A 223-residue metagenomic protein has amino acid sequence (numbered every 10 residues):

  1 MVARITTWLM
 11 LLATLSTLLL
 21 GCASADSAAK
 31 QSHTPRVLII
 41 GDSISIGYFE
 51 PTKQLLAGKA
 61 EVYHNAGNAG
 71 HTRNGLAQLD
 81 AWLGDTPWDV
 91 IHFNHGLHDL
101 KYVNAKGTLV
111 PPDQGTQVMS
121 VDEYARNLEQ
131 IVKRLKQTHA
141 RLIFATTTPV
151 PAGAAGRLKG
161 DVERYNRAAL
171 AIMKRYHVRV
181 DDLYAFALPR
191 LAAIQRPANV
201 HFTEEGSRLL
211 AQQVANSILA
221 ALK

Functional and structural regions predicted by a protein language model:
M1-R4: N-terminal secretory signal peptides that target proteins for export/translocation
W8-L20: Bacterial N-terminal signal peptides
A13-T14, L38, I194-R196: A generic, residue-level signal for flexible/boundary positions that often mark functional hotspots
G21, G41, A66-A69, G96 (+2 more regions): Glycine-centered flexibility sites
A23-I91: Serine-esterase "nucleophile elbow" of acetyl-processing enzymes
D26, L55-K59, N74-K223: Alpha-helical cap/lid subdomain in secreted, periplasmic, or secretory-pathway luminal O-acyl-processing enzymes
